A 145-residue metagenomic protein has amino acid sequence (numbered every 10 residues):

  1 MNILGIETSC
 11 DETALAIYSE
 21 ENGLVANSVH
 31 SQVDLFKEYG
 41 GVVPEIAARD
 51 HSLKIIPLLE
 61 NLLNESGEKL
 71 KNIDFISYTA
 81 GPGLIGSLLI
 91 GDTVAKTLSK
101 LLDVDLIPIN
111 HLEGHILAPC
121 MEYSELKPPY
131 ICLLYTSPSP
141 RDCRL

Functional and structural regions predicted by a protein language model:
M1-L134: Short acidic/glycine-rich loops and adjacent helix/strand connectors that line catalytic pockets where negatively
Y135-L145: Single conserved hydrophobic/aromatic residue that forms the stacking wall/gate of nucleotide- or nucleobase-binding
